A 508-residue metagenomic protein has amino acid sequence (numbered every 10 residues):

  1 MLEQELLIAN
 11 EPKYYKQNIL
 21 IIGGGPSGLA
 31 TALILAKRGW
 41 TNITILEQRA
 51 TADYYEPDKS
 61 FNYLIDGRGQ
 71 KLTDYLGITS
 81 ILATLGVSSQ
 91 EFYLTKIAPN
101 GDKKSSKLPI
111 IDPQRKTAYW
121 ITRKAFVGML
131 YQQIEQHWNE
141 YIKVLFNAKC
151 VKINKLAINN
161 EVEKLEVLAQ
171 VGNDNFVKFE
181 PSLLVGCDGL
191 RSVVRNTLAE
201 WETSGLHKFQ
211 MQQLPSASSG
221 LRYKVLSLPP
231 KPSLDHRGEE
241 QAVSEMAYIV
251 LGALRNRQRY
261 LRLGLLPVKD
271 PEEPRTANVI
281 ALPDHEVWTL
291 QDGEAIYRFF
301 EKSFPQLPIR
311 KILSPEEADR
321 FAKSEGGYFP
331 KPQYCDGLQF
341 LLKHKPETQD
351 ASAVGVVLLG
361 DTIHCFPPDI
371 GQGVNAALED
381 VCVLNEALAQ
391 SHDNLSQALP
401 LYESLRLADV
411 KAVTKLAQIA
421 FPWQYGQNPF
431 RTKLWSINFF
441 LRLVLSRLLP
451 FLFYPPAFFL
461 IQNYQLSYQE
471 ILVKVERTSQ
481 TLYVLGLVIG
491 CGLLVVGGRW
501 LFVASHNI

Functional and structural regions predicted by a protein language model:
L2, A9-N18, D66-Q212, S218-V225: Conserved N-terminal helical subregion
E3-K13, P315-G327, E386-I508: C-terminal helical "tail/cap" subdomain of flavin- and related membrane-associated enzymes
G23-P26: Glycine-rich Rossmann-fold phosphate-binding loop(s) that bind the pyrophosphate of adenine dinucleotide cofactors
T31-W40, L72: A short, Lys/Arg-enriched amphipathic alpha-helix followed by its capping loop at the start of a domain
A36-D58: Glycine-rich FAD pyrophosphate-binding loop
A50-L72: Conserved N-terminal glycine-rich FAD pyrophosphate-binding loop of Rossmann-like flavoproteins
I158, K164-G326: Conserved FAD-binding catalytic core of PHBH/FMO-like flavoproteins
P283-V383, L388-N394: FAD/FMN-dependent oxidoreductases across multiple families
